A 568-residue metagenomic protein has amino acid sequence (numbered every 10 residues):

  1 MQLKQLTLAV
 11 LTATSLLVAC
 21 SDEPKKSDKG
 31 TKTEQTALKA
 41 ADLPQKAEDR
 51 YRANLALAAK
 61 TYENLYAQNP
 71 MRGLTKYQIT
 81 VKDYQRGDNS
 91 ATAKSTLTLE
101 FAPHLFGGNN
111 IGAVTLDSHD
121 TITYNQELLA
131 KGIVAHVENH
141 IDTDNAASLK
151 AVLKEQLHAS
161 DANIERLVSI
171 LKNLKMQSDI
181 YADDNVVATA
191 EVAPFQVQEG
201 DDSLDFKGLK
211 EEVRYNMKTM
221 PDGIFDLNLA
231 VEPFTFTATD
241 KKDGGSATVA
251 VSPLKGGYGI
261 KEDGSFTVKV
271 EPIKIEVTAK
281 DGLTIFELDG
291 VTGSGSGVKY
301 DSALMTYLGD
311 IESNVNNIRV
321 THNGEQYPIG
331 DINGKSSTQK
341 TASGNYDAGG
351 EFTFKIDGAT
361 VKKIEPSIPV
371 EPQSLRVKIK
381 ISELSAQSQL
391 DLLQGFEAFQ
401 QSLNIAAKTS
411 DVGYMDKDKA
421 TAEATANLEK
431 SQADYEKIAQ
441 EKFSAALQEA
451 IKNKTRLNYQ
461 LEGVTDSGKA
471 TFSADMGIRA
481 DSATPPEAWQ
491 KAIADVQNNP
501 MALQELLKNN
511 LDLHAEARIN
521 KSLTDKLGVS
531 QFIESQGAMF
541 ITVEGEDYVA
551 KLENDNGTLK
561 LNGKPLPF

Functional and structural regions predicted by a protein language model:
M1-T7: Bacterial N-terminal signal peptides that target proteins for export
T7, D22-E23: Short acidic DE-rich linear segments
L8-T12: Hydrophobic alpha-helical targeting segments used for export or membrane insertion
L16-A19: C-terminal motif of bacterial Sec signal peptides marking the signal peptidase cleavage site
P24-F568: Glycine-rich, small/hydroxylated-residue low-complexity segments
